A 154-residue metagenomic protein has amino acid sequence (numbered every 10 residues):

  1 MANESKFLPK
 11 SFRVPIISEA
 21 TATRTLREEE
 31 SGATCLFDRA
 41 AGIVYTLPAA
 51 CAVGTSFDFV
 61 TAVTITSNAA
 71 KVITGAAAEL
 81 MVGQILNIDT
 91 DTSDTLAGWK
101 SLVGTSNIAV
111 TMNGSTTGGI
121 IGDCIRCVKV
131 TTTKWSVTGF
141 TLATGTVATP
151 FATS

Functional and structural regions predicted by a protein language model:
A2-S101, K129-S154: Exposed extracellular interaction/assembly regions and N-terminal maturation sites
L96-D123: Structured beta-strand segments within beta-sheet-rich domains
I125-C127: Hydrophobic/aromatic beta-strand elements that line small-molecule binding cavities or substrate pockets in beta-rich
